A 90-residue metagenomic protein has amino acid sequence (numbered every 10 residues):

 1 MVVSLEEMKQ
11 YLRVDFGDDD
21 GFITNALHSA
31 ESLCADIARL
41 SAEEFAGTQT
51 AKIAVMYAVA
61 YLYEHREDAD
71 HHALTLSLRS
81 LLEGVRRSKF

Functional and structural regions predicted by a protein language model:
M1-F90: Divalent metal-cofactor coordination and adjacent catalytic microenvironments
